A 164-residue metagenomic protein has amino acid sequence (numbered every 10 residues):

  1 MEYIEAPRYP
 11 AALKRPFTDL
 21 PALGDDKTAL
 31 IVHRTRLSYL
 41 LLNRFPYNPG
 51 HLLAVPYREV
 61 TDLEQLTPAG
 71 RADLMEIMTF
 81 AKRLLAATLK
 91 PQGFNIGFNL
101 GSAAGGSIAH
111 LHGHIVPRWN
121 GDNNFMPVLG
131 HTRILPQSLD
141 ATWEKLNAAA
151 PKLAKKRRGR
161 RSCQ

Functional and structural regions predicted by a protein language model:
M1-A12, R118-Q164: C-terminal helix-cap and adjacent tail motif
M1-G50, A54-V55, R157-Q164: Active-site microenvironments that recognize anionic phosphate/pyrophosphate groups
L23, L37-S38, P46-Y47, V60 (+2 more regions): Short, charged/polar surface micro-motifs in flexible loops or helix N-caps
H51, G101-F125: Histidine-centered divalent-metal-coordination microenvironment in nucleic-acid enzymes
L53-I77, L129-L135: Short histidine-centered catalytic/ligand-binding loop motif
P56, I96, L111-I115: A structural signal for short, well-ordered beta-strand segments
L66-K90, K145-N147: Long, well-ordered alpha-helical scaffolding segments within enzyme catalytic domains, especially pronounced
L89-A104: A short glycine-rich, hydrophobically flanked beta-strand micro-motif that places a catalytic Asp/Glu for divalent metal
